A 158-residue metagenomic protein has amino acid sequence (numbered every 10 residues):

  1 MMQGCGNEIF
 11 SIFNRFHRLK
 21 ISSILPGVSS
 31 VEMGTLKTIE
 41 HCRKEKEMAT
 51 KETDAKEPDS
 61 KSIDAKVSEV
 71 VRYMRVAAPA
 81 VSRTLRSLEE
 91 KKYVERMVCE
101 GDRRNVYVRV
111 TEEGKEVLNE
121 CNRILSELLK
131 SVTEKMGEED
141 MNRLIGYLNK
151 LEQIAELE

Functional and structural regions predicted by a protein language model:
M1-K37, K44: N-terminal leader segment of winged-helix/HTH proteins
G6, I12, R123-E158: Terminal interaction helix/tail motif
S29, K61, R104: Exposed loop/turn and edge beta-strand positions of beta-sandwich/beta-sheet ligand-binding modules
M33-I63: Short amphipathic alpha-helical interface segments
V67, L85-R86: Short, hydrophobic-biased segments on the C-terminal half of alpha helices that form "recognition helices"
V71: The alpha-helix within a helix-turn-helix
A77-A80: Helix-turn-helix DNA-binding motif, specifically the short coil turn and the N-cap/start of the second
R86-N142: Charged, amphipathic alpha-helical coiled-coil/dimerization segments
